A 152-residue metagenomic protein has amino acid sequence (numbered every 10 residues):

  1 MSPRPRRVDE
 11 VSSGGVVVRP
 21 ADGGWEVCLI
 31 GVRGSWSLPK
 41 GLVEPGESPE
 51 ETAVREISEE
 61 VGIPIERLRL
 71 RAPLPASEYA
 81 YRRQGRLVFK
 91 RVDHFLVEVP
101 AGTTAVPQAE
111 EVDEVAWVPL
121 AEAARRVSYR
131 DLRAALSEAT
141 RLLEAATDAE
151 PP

Functional and structural regions predicted by a protein language model:
M1-P39: N-terminal strand-loop-strand
V11-S13, W25, K90-D93, D113: Change "...and in nucleic-acid phosphodiester-cleaving endonucleases..." to "...and in nucleic-acid processing enzymes
V16, L29, H94-L96, W117: Conserved hydrophobic/aromatic beta-strand scaffold that supports enzyme active sites
G23-E66: Conserved Nudix-box catalytic region and its N-terminal flanking loop in Nudix hydrolases and closely related
S37, F89, W117: Short aromatic/basic micro-patch
I63-T103: Active-site segment of metal-dependent pyrophosphate-handling enzymes, primarily the Nudix hydrolase catalytic core
H94, G102-L136: NUDIX/MutT-family hydrolases
A134, E138-P152: Short, charged, intrinsically disordered terminal tails
